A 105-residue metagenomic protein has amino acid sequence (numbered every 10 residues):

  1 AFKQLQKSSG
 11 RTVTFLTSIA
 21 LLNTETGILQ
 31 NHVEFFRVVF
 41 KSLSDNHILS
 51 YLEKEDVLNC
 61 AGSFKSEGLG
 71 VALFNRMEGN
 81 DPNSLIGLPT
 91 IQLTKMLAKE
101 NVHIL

Functional and structural regions predicted by a protein language model:
A1-L105: Anionic-ligand binding patches
